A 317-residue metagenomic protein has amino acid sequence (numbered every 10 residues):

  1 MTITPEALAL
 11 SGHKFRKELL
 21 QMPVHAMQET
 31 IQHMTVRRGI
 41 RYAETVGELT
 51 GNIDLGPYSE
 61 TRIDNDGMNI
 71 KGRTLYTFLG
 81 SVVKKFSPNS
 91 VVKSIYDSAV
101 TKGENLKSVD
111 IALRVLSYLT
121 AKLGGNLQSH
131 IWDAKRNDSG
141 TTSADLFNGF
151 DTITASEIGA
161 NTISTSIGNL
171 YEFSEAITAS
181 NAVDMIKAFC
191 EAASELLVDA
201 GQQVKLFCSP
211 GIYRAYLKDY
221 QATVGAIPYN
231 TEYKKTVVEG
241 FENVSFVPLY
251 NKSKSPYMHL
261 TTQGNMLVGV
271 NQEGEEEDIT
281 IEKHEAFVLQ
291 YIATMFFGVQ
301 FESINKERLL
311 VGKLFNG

Functional and structural regions predicted by a protein language model:
T2-N52, N148-A176, Q202, P210-G317: Sequence/fold signature of self-assembling virion shell proteins
K17-D97: Assembly/oligomerization interface modules of large self-assembling protein complexes
S94, Q128, A215-L217: Short helix/loop capping segments that flank catalytic or ligand/cofactor-binding pockets
D97-A188, G317: Alpha-helical scaffold segments that mediate packing/assembly in large oligomeric complexes
A179-A192, A226-E232: Well-ordered, non-membrane alpha-helical segments in soluble/globular domains
F189-V198, Q202: Short, basic/hydrophobic alpha-helical segments
